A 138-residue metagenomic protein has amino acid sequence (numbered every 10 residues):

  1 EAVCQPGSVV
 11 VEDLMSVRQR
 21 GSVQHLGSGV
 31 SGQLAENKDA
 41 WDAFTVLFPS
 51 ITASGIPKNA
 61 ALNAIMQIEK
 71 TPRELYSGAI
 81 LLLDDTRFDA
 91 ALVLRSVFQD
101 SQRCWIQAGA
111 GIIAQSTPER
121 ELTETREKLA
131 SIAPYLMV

Functional and structural regions predicted by a protein language model:
E1-A2, P6-E36: C-terminal, non-catalytic macromolecule-binding modules
S22-V138: Conserved hydrophobic core element of enzyme catalytic domains
